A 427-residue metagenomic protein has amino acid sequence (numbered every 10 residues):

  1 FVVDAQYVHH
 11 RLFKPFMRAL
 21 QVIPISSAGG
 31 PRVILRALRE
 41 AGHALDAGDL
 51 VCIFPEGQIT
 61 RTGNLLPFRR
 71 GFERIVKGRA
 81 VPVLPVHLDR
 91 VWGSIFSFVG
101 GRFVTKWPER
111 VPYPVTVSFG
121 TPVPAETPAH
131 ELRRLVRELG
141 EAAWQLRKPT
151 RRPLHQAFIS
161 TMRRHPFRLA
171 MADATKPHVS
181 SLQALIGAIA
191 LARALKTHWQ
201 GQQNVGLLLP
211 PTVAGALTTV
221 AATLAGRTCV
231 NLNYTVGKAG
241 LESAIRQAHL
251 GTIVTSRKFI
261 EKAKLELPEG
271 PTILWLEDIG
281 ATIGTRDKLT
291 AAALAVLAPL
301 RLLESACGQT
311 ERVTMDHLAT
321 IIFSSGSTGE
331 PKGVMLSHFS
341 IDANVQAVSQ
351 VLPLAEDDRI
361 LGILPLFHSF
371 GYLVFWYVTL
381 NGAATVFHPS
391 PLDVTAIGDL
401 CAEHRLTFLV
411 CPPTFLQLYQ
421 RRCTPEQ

Functional and structural regions predicted by a protein language model:
F13-K14, D46, L50, R61-T127: A cross-family acyltransferase "interaction/gating" segment
K77, A184-L191, L302, M315 (+3 more regions): Conserved structural elements of the adenylate-forming
P166-F167, I273-F323, E330, Q350-R359: Conserved pre-ATP/AMP-binding loop-to-beta segment of ANL
L169-V220, G237-E242, V296, L336-F339: Conserved AMP-binding/adenylate-forming core of the ANL superfamily
H178-L182, E311-R312, A319-A343: Conserved AMP-binding A3 loop
T197, L224-A295, P412, L418-Y419: Structural core segment of the AMP-binding/adenylate-forming
P210, T255-K262, S390-L392, L406-Q427: Adenylate-forming
D342-R359, F367-F408, Q417, R422: Conserved AMP-binding/adenylation subdomain of ANL enzymes
